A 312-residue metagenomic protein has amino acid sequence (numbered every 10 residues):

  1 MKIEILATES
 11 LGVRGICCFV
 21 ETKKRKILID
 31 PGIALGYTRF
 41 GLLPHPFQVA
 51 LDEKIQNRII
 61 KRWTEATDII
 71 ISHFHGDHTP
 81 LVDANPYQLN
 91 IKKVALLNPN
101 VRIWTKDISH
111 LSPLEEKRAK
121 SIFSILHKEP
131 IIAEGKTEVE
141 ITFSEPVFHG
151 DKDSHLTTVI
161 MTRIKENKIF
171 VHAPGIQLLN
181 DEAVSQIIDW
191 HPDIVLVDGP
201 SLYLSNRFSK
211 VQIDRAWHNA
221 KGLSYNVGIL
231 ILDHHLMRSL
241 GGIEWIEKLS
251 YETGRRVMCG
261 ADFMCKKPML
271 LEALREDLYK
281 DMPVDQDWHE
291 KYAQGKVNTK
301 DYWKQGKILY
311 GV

Functional and structural regions predicted by a protein language model:
M1-T64, L114-E182, Q186, M269-V312: Core dinuclear metal-dependent hydrolase active-site scaffold
V13, F74-P80, H110-P113, Q177-E182 (+2 more regions): Active-site environment of divalent metal-dependent phosphoester hydrolases
L28-G32, A66-D77, W104-D107, V171-Q177 (+3 more regions): Active-site neighborhood of phospho(di)ester-bond hydrolases with catalytic His/Asp-centered motifs
L43-N100, S185, D189-L196, L202-Y203: Active-site metal-binding motif and surrounding structural segment of the metallo-beta-lactamase
H45-I59, Y87-V94, K210-L232, W245-I246: Core catalytic region of metal-dependent phosphoesterases/phosphodiesterases, especially metallo-beta-lactamase-like
L81-V101, H127-K136, W245-A261: Short, electropositive alpha-helical surface patch
A84-N85, E182-I187, N219, E244-W245: A short acidic, amphipathic alpha-helical/loop segment
Q212-V312: Binuclear metal-ion centers of metallo-dependent hydrolases, dominated by the metallo-beta-lactamase
